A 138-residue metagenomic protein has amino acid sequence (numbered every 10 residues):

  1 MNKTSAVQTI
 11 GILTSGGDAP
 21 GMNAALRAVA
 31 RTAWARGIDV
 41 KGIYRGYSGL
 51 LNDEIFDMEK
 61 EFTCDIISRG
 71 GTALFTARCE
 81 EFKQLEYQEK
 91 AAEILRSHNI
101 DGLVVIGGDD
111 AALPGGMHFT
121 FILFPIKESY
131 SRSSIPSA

Functional and structural regions predicted by a protein language model:
N2-K3, L50-V105, D110-A112: Glycine-rich oxoanion-binding loops at beta->alpha junctions
K3-L51: N-terminal phosphate-binding or glycine-rich loops at protein starts, especially the Walker A/P-loop of NTPases
S5-I10, A35-D39, S68-G71, H98-G102 (+2 more regions): Short coil/turn connectors at secondary-structure junctions
S15-D18, I43-G49, R78-C79, G108-A111 (+1 more regions): Short, ordered loop/turn segments at secondary-structure junctions
G21, L74, V104, P136-S137: Buried hydrophobic positions in well-ordered alpha/beta secondary-structure cores of metabolic enzymes
A24-V29, D110-I126: Short Gly/Thr/Asp-enriched flexible loops that form oxyanion-binding sites at enzyme active sites
K41, H118-A138: Short, acidic/small-residue loops that bind anionic groups at enzyme active sites
